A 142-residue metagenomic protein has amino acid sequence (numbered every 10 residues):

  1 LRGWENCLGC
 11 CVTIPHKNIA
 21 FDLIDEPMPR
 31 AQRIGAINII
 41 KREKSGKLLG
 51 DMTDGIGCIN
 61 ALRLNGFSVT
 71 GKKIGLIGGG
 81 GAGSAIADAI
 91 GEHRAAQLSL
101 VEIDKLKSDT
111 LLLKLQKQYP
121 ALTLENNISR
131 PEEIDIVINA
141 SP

Functional and structural regions predicted by a protein language model:
L1-F67: Phosphate/diphosphate ligand-binding glycine-rich loop within oxidoreductases
W4-C7, E132-I136: Short acidic/histidine-rich motifs immediately flanking catalytic phosphotransfer sites in two-component signaling
P15, S141-P142: Short glycine-/small-residue-rich Rossmann-like dinucleotide-binding loops
M52-G55, L62, G66-F67, G71-E92 (+1 more regions): Glycine-rich adenosine-cofactor-binding loop
G75, I134-A140: Short SAM/SAH-binding signature in class I
G75, L98-S99, T123: A structural signal for isolated positions on well-ordered beta-strands in alpha/beta enzyme cores
H93-Q118: NAD(P)-binding Rossmann-fold cofactor-contacting core
Y119-I134: Short acidic low-complexity segments
